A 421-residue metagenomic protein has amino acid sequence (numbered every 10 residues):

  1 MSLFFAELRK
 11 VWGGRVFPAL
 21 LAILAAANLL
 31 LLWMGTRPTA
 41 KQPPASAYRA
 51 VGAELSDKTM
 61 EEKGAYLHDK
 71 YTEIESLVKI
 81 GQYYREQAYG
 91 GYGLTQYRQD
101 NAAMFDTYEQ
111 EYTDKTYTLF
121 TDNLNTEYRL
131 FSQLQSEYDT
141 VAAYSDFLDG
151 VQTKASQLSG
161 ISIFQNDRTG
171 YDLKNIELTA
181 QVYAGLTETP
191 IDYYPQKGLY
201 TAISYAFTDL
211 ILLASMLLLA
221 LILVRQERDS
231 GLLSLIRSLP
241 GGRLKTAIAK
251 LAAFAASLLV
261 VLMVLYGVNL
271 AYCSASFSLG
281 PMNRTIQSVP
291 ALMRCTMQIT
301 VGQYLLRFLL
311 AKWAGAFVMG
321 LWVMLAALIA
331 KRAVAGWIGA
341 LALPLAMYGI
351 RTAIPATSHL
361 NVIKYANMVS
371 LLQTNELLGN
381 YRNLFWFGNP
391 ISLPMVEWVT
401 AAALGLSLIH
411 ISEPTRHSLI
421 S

Functional and structural regions predicted by a protein language model:
M1-P18: Aromatic- and glycine-rich beta-strand/loop motifs that create alpha-glucan
L24, A335-M347: Central hydrophobic cores of alpha-helical transmembrane segments in multi-pass integral membrane proteins
A26-Y84, Q152-E227, I248-K331, G349-I350 (+1 more regions): Secretory targeting signals
P38-Q157: Membrane-proximal extracellular/periplasmic loop immediately following the first transmembrane helix
R237-R243: Short helix-to-coil transition segments within interhelical loops that connect adjacent transmembrane helices
H359-Y381: Short hydrophobic, aromatic-rich alpha-helical segments embedded in or entering the lipid bilayer of multi-pass
L406-I420: Residue-level detector of conserved catalytic or cofactor/ligand-binding positions in enzyme active sites
